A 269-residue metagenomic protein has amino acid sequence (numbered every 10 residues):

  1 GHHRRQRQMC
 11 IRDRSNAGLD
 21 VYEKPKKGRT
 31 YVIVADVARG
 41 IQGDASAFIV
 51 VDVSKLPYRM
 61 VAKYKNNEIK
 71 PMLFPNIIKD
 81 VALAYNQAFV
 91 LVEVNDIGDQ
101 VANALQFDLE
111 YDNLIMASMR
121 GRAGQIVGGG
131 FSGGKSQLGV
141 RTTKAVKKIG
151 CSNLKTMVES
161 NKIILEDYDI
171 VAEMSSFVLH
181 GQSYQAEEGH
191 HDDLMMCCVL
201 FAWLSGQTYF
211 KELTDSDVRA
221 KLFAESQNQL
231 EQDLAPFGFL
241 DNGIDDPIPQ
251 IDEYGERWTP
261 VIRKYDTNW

Functional and structural regions predicted by a protein language model:
R4-Q8, R12-M119, Q125, K144 (+3 more regions): RNase H-like, metal-dependent nuclease domains and their acidic two-metal-ion catalytic environment used
I126-L138: Surface-exposed intrinsically disordered loops and tails
L138-K144: Amphipathic alpha-helical blocks and their helix-capping loop/short-beta junctions
